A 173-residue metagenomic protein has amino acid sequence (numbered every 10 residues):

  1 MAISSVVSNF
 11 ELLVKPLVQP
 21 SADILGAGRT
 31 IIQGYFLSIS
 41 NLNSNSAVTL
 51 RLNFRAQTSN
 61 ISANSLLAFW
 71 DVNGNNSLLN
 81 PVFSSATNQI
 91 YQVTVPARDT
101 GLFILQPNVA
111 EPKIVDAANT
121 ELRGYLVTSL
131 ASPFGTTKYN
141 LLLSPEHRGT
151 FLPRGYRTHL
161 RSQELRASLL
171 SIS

Functional and structural regions predicted by a protein language model:
M1-K15, A47-A56, S62-A68, R98: Conserved long hydrophobic alpha-helices within structured protein cores
A2-S38, Y156-S173: Beta-sheet-dominated interaction scaffolds and their linkers
A27, Q33, S38-I61: Asparagine-centered strand-capping/turn motif at beta-strand->loop junctions
G28, N41-N43, S84, A117-N119: Sterically constrained small-residue positions within well-ordered secondary structures of folded domains
I39, L50-L52, V93-V95, L126-T128: Hydrophobic beta-strand residues in large extracellular and virion-surface proteins
T58-D116: Intrinsically disordered, low-complexity Pro/Gly/Ser/Thr-rich segments with frequent PxxP/GP/PP motifs and embedded
A97, L102-I172: Terminal connector regions
